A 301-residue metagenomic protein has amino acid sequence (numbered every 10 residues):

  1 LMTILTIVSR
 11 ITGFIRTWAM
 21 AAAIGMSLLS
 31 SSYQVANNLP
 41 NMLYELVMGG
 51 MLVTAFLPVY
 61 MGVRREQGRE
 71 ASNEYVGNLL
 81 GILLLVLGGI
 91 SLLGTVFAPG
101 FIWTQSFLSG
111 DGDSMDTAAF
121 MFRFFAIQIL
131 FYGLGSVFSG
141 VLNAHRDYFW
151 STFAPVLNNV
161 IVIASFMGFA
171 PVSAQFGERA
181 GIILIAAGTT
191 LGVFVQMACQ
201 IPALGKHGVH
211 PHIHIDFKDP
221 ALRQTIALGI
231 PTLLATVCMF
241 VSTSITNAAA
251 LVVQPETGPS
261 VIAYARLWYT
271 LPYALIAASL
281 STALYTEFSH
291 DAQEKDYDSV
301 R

Functional and structural regions predicted by a protein language model:
L1-R301: Membrane-embedded alpha-helical bundles of multi-pass transporters/translocases, especially carrier/permease families
